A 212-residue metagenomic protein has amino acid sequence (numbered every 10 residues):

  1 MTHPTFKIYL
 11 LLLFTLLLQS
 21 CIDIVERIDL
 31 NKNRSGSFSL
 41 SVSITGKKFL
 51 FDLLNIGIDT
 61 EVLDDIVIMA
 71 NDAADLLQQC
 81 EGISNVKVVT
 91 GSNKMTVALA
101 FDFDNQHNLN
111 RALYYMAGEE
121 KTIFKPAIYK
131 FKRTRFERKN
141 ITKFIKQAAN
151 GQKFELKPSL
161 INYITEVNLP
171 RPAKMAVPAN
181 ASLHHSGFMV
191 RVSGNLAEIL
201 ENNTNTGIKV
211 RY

Functional and structural regions predicted by a protein language model:
M1-Y9: Bacterial N-terminal signal peptides that target proteins for export
H3-P4, T60-L63, R133-R135: Short, intrinsically disordered/low-complexity patches at protein termini and at juxtamembrane boundaries
L10-L11, I24: Generic hydrophobic-segment detector
L17-S20: C-terminal motif of bacterial Sec signal peptides marking the signal peptidase cleavage site
I22-G82: Start-of-domain marker
Q78-Y212: Mature, soluble, non-transmembrane domains
